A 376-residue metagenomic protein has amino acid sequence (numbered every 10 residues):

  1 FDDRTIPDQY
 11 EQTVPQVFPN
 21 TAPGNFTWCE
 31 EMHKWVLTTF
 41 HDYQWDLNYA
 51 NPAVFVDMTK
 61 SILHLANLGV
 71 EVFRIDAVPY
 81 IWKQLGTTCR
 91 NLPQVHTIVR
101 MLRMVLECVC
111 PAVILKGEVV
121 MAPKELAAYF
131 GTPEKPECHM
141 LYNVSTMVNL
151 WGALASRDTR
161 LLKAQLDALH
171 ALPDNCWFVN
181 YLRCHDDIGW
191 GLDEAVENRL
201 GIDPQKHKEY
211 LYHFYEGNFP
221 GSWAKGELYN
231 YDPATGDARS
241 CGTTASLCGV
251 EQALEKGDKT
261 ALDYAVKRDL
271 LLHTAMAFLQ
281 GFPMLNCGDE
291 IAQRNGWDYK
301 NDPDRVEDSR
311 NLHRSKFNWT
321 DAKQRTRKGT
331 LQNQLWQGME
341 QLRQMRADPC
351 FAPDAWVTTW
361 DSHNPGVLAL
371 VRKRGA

Functional and structural regions predicted by a protein language model:
F1-A376: Active-site and adjacent substrate-binding regions of carbohydrate-active enzymes
